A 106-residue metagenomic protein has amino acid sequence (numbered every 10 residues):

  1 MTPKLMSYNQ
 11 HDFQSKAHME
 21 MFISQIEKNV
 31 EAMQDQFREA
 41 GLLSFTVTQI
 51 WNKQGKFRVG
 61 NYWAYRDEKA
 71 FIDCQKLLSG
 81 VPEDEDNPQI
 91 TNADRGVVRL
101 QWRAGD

Functional and structural regions predicted by a protein language model:
M1-P3, R38-G60, P82-D106: Glycine-rich beta-strand-turn "strand-cap" elements at beta-sheet edges
K4-F13, F45-S79: Short, well-ordered beta-strand segments in beta-rich or mixed alpha/beta enzyme and ligand-binding folds
D12-M21, A32, G55, A64 (+4 more regions): Low-complexity, compositionally biased segments
A17-F45, S79-E85: Short amphipathic alpha-helical segments
